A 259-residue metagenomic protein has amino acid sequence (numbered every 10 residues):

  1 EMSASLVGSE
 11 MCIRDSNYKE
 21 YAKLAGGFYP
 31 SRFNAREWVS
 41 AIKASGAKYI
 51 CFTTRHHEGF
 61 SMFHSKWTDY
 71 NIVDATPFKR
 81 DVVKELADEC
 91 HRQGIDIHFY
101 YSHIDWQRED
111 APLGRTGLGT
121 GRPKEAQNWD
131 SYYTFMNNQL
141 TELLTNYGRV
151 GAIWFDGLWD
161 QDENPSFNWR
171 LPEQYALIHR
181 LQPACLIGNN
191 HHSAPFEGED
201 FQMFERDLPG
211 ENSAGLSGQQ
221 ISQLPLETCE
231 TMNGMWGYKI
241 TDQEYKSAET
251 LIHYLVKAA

Functional and structural regions predicted by a protein language model:
M2-G8: Extracellular interaction modules
S9-E10, R14-A259: Mature catalytic domains of secreted/periplasmic carbohydrate-active enzymes
